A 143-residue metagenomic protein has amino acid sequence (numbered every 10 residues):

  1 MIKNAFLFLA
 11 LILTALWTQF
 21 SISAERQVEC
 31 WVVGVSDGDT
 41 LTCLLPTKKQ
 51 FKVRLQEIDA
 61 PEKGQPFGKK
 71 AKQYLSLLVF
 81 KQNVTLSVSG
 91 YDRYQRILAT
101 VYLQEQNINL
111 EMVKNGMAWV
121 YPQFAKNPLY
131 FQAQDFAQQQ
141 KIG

Functional and structural regions predicted by a protein language model:
I2-G143: Small beta-barrel nucleic-acid-binding modules, primarily SNase/OB-fold domains and secondarily Tudor-like barrels
